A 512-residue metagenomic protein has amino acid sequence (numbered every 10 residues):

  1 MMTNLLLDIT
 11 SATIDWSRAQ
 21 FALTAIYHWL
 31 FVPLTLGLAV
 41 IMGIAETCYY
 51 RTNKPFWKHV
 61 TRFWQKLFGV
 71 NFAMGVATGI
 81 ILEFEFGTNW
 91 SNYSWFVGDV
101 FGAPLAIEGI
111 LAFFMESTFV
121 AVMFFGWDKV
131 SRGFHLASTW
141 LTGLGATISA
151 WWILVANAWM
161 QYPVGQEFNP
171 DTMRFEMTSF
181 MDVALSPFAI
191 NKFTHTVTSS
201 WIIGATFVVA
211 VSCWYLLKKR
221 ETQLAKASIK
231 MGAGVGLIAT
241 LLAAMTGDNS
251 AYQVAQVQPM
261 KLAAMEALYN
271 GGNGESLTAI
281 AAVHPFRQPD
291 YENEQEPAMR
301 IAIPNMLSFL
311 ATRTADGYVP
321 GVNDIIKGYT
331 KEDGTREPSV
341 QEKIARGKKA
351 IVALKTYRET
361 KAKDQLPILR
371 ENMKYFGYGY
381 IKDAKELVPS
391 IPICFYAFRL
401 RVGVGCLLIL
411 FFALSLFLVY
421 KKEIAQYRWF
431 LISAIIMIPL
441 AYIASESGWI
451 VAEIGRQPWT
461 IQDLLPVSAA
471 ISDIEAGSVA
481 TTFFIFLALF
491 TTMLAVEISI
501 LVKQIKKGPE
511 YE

Functional and structural regions predicted by a protein language model:
M2-E512: Polytopic transmembrane helical bundles with strong interfacial aromatic enrichment
